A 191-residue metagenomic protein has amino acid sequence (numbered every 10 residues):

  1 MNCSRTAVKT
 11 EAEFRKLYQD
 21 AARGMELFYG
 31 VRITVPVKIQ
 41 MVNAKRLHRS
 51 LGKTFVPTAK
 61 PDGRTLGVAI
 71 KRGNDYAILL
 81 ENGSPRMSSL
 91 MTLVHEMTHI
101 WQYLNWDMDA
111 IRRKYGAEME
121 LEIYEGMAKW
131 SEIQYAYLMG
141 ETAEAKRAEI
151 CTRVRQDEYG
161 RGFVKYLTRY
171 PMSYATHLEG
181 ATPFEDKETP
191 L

Functional and structural regions predicted by a protein language model:
M1-R64: A metal-dependent hydrolase signature that marks the N-terminal structural subdomain at the beginning of catalytic folds
A7-E13, L79-G83, Y115-A117: Second-shell loop/turn segments in exported
M25, M91-N105, E125, K129: Active-site recognition of the HExxH zinc-binding catalytic motif
G73-L93, M119-E120: Short pre-active-site segment immediately N-terminal to the catalytic Zn-binding motif
I100, L104, Q134-L138, M172: Active-site catalytic microenvironments for nucleophilic, acid-base chemistry
R113-V154: Post-HExxH zinc-binding segment in Zn-dependent metallohydrolases
L138-L191: Long, well-structured alpha-helical subdomains associated with metal-dependent extracellular/ecto-lumenal hydrolases
